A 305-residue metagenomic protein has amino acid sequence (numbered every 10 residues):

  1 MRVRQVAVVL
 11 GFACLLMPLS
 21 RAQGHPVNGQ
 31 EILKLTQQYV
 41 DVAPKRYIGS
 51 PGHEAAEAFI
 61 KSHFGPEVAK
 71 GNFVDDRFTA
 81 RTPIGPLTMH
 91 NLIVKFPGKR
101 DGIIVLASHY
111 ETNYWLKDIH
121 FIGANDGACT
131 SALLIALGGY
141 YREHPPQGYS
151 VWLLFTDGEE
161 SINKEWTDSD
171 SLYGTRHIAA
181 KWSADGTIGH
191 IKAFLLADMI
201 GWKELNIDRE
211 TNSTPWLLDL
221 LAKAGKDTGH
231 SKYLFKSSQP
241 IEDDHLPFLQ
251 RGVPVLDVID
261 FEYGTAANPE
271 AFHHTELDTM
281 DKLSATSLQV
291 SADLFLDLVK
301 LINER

Functional and structural regions predicted by a protein language model:
M1-V8: Bacterial N-terminal signal peptides that target proteins for export
V8-P18: Bacterial N-terminal signal peptides
A22-G24: Boundary at the C-terminal end of the N-terminal hydrophobic targeting segment
P26, Q30, P44, A193 (+1 more regions): Active-site-adjacent substrate-binding region of metalloamidase/peptidase-like peptide-processing proteins
K34-K99: A non-catalytic alpha/beta surface segment that caps or lines the substrate-entry region of metallo-dependent hydrolase
Y47, T79-T82, K99-R100, Y110-Y114 (+5 more regions): Solvent-exposed loop/turn segments at secondary-structure junctions within structured extracellular/periplasmic domains
T88, D118-L220, K232, S237-I241 (+1 more regions): Acidic/histidine-rich catalytic neighborhood of metal-dependent amide-processing enzymes
I93, I104-A107, W152-F155, K192-D198 (+1 more regions): Structural recognition of the beta-strand scaffold that forms the well-ordered cores of secreted hydrolase catalytic
